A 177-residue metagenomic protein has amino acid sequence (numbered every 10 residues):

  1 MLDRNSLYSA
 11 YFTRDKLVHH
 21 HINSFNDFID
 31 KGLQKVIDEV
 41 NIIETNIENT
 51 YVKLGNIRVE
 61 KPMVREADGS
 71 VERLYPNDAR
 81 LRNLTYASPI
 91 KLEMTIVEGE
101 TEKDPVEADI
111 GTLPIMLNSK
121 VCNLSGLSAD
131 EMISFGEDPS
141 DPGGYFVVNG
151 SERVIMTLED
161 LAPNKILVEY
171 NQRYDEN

Functional and structural regions predicted by a protein language model:
M1-N177: Conserved N-terminal architectural modules of multi-subunit, DNA-dependent RNA polymerase core subunits
